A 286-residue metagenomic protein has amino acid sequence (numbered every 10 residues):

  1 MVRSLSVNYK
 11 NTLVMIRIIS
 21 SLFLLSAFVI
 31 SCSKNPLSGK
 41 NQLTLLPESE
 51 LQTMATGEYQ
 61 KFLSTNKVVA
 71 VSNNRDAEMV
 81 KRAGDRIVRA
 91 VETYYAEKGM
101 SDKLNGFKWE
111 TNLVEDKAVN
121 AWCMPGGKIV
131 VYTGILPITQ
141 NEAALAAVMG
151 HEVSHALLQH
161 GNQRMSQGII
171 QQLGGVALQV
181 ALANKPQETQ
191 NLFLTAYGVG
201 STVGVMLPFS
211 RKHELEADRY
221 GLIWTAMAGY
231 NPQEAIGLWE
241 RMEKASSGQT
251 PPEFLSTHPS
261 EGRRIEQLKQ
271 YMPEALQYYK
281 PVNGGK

Functional and structural regions predicted by a protein language model:
V2, Y9, R17-I18, C32-K286: A Zn2+-metalloprotease active-site environment signal
I16-L24: Sec-dependent signal peptide recognition, specifically the positively charged N-region followed immediately by
